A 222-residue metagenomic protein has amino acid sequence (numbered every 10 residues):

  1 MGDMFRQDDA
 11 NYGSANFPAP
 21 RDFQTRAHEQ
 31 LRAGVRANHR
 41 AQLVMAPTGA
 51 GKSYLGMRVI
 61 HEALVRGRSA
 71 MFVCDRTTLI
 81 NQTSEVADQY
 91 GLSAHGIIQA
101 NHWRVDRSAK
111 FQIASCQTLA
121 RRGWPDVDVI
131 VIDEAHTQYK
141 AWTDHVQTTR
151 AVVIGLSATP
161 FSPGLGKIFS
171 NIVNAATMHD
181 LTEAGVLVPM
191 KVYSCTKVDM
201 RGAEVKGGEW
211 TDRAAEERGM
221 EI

Functional and structural regions predicted by a protein language model:
G2-M45: Conserved pre-motif I regulatory segment
L31, L55-A63, T83: Hydrophobic residues on the short alpha-helix immediately C-terminal to a glycine-rich phosphate/catalytic loop
A37-V59: Walker A/P-loop
A70, T77-N101: Conserved helix-turn-beta segment of the N-terminal RecA-like "Helicase ATP-binding" lobe in SF1/SF2 helicases
T77-L79, T118-A120, H136-T137, T159-P163 (+2 more regions): Conserved nucleotide-binding/hydrolysis micro-motifs of P-loop NTPases
A100-V129, K140-D144: Conserved helix/coil segment N-terminal to the catalytic DExD/H
E134-K191: Post-DEXD/H (motif II) to motif III coupling segment of the RecA-like Helicase ATP-binding lobe
I172-I222: Conserved interdomain linker/interface between the two RecA-like ATPase lobes of SF2 helicase motors
